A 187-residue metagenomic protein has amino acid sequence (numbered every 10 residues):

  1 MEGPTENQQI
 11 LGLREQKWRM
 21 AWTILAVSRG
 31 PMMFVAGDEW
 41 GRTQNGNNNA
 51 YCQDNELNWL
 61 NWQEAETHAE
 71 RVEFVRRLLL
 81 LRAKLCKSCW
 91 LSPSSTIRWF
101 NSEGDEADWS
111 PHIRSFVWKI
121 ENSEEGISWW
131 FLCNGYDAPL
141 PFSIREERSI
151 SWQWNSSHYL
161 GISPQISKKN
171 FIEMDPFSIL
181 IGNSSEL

Functional and structural regions predicted by a protein language model:
M1-I10: Alpha-amylase-like alpha-glycosidases and glucanotransferases acting on alpha-linked glucans and related
I10-E15, R19, I24-L187: Carbohydrate-interacting/catalytic domains
